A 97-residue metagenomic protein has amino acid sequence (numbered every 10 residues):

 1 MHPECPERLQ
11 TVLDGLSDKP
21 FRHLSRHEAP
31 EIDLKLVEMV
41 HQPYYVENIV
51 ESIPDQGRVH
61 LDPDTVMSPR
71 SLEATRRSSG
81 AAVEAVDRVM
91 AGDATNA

Functional and structural regions predicted by a protein language model:
M1-A97: HDAC/HDAC-like amidohydrolase catalytic core signature
